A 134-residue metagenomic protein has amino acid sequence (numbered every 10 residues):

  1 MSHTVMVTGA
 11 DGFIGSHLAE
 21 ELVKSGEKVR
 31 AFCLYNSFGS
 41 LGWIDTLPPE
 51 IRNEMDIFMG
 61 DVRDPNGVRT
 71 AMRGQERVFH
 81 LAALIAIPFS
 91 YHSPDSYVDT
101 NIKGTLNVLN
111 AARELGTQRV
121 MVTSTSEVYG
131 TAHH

Functional and structural regions predicted by a protein language model:
M1-H134: N-terminal Rossmann-like NAD(P)+-binding domain of SDR-like oxidoreductases, especially those catalyzing
